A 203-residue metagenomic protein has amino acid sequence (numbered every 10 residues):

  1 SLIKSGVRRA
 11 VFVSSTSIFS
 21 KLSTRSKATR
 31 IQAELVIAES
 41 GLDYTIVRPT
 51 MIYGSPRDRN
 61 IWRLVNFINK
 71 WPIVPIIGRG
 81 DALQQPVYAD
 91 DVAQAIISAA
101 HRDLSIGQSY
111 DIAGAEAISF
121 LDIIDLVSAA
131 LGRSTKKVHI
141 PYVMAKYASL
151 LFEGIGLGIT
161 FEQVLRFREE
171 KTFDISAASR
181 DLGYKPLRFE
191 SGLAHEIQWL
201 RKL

Functional and structural regions predicted by a protein language model:
S1-L35, E39-S40, T45: Conserved Rossmann-fold NAD(P)-dependent oxidoreductase catalytic core, especially the SDR/UDP-sugar
T16-I18, T50-Y53, W71: Active-site segment of SDR-like NAD(P)-dependent oxidoreductases
S23-E34, M51-G54, D58-W62, A82-P86 (+2 more regions): Short-chain dehydrogenase/reductase
S26-K27, R57-K70, D125, A129 (+2 more regions): Acceptor/aglycone-binding surface of glycosyltransferases and processive sugar-polymer synthases
L35-S55, V65-F67: Conserved beta-loop-beta element that borders a ligand/cofactor-binding pocket
I46, S55, G80, Q85-A93 (+3 more regions): Conserved loop-to-helix N-cap of the C-terminal "lid" that shapes the substrate pocket in Rossmann-like
N66-V87, D91, A95-A99, D103-I106 (+1 more regions): A conserved pocket-lining segment of Rossmann-fold NAD(P)-dependent short-chain dehydrogenase/reductase
R102-I159, I175, D181, P186-L203: Mid/C-terminal beta-alpha module of Rossmann-like enzyme folds, strongest in SDR-family dehydrogenases/epimerases
